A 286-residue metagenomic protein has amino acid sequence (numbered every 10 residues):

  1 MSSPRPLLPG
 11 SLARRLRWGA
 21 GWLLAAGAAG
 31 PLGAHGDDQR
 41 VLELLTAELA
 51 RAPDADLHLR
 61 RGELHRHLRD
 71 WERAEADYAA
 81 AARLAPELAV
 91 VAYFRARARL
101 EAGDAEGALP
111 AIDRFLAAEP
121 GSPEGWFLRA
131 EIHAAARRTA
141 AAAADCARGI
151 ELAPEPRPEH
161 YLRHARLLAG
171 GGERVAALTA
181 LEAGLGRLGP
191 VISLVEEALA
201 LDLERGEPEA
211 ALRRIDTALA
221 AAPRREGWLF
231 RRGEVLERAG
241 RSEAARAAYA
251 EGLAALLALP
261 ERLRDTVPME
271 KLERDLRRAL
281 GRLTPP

Functional and structural regions predicted by a protein language model:
A47-E48, A80-A81, R114-F115, R148-I150 (+3 more regions): Canonical positions in the second alpha-helix
A52-P53, P86, P120, P154-E155 (+3 more regions): Short coil turns that delineate tetratricopeptide repeat
D56, V90, E124, P158-E159 (+2 more regions): Start-of-helix register in tetratricopeptide repeats
H67, E101-A102, A135-A136, G170 (+3 more regions): Register position in tetratricopeptide repeats
A247-P286: Terminal, low-structured helical/coil segments at or just beyond the last alpha-helical repeat
